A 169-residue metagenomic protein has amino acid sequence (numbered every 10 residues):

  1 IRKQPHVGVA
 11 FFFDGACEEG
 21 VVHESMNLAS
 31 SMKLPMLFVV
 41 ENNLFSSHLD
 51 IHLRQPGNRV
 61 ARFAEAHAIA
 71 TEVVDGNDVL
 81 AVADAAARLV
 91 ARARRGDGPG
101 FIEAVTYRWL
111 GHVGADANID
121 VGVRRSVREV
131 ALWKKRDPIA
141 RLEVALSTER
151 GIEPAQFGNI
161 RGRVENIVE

Functional and structural regions predicted by a protein language model:
I1-V168: Glycine-rich ThDP/TPP pyrophosphate-binding loop and its adjacent helix/strand module within ThDP-dependent enzymes
